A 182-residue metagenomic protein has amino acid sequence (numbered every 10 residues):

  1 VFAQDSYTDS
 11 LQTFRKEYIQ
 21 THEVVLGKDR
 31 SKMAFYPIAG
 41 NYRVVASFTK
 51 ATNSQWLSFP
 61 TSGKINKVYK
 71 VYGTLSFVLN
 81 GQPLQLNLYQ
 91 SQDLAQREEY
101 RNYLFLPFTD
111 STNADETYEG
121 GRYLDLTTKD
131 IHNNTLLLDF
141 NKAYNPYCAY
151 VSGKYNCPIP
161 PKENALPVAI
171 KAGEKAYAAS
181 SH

Functional and structural regions predicted by a protein language model:
V1-S6: Bacterial Sec-dependent N-terminal signal peptides
Y7-P83: N-terminal secretory signal peptides
T8-L11, Y144-H182: Extended, aromatic/histidine-rich regions of cofactor-dependent oxidoreductases associated with respiratory
V45-S47, V78-N80, N87-Y89, T109 (+4 more regions): A structural detector for beta-sheet-dominated domains
K50, Q92, T112, Y144-P146 (+1 more regions): Short loop/turn segments at secondary-structure transitions that flank enzyme active sites
T61-G120: Mid-length scaffold segments of soluble, non-membrane domains
D93-R101, L126-L136, A178: Short, surface-exposed linear segments at secondary-structure transitions and domain or protein termini
F105-Y147: Acidic, glycine-rich flexible loop segments
